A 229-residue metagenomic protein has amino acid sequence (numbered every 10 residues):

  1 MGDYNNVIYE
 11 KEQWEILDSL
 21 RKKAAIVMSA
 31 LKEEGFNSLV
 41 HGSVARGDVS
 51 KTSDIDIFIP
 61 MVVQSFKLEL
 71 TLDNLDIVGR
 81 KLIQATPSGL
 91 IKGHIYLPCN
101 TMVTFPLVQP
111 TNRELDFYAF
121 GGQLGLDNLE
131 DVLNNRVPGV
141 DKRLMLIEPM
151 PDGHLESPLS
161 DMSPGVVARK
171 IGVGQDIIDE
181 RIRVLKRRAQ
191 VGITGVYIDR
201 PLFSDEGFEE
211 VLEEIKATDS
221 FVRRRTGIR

Functional and structural regions predicted by a protein language model:
M1-N37, A45-T52, M61-R229: Catalytic core of pol beta-like nucleotidyltransferases
F58: Acidic/His-rich structured neighborhood in mature extracellular/periplasmic domains
